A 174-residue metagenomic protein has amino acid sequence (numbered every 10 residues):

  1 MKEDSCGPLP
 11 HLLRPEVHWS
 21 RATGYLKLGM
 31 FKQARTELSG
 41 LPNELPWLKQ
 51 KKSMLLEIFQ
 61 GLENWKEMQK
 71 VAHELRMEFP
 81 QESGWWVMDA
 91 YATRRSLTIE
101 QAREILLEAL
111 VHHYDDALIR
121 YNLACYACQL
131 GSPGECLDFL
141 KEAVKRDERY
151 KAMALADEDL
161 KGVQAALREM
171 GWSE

Functional and structural regions predicted by a protein language model:
K2-C6, R149-E174: Terminal, low-structured helical/coil segments at or just beyond the last alpha-helical repeat
L9, G40-N43, H73-M77, L107-V111 (+1 more regions): Conserved structural position within tetratricopeptide repeats
L12, P46, P80-Q81, Y114 (+1 more regions): Short coil turns that delineate tetratricopeptide repeat
R14, R21, M54-L55, D89 (+1 more regions): Structural register within alpha-helical repeat arrays
K27-L28, G61, R95, Q129 (+1 more regions): Register position in tetratricopeptide repeats
Q50-L118: Alpha-helical adaptor scaffolds
C128-A152: TPR/TPR-like (Sel1-like) alpha-helical repeat modules
